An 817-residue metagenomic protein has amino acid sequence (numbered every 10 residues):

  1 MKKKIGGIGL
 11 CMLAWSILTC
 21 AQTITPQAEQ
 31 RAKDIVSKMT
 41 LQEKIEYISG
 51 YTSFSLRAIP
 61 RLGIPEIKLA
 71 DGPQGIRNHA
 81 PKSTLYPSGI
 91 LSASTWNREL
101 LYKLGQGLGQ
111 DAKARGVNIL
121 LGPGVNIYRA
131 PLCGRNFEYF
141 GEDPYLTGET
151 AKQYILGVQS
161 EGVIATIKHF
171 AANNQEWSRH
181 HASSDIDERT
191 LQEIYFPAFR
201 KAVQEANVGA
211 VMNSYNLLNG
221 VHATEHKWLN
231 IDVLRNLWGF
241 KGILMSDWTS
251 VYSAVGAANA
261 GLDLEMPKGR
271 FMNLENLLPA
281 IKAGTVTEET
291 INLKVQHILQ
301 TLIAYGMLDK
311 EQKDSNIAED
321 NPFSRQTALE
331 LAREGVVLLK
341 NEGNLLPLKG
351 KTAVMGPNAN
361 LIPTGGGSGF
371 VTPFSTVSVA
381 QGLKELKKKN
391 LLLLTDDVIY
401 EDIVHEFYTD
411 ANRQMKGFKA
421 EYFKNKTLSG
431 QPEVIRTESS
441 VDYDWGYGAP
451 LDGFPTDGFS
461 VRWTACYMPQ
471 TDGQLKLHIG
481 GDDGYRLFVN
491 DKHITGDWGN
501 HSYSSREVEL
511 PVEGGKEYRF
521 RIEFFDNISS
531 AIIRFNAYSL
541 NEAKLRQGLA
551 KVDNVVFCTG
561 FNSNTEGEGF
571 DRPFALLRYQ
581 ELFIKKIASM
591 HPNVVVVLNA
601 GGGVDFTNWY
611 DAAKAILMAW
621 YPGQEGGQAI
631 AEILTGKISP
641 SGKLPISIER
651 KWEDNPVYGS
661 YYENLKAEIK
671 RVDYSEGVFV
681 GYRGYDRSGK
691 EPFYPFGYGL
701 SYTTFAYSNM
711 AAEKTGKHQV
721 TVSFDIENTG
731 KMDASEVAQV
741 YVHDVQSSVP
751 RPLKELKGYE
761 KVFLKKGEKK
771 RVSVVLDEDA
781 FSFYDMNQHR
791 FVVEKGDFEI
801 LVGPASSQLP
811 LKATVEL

Functional and structural regions predicted by a protein language model:
M1-P26: Bacterial Sec-dependent N-terminal signal peptides
I17-L475, G480-M786, V792-S807, E816: Glycoside hydrolase catalytic-domain context in secreted enzymes
K812: Short, structured beta-strand-loop surface elements
